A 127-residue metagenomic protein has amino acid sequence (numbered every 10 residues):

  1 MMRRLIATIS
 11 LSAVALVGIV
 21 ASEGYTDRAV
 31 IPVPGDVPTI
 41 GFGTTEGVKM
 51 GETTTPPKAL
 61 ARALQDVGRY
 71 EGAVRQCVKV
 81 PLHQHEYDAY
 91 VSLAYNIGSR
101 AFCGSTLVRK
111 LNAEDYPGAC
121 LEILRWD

Functional and structural regions predicted by a protein language model:
M1-D127: Cell-wall polysaccharide-cleaving catalytic domain and substrate-binding groove, primarily in peptidoglycan/chitin
